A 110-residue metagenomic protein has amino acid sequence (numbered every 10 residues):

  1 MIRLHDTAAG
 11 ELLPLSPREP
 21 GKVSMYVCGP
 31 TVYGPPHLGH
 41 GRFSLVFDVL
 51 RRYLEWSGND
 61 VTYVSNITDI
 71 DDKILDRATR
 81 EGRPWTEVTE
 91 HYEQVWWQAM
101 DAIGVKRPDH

Functional and structural regions predicted by a protein language model:
M1-H110: N-terminal Rossmann-like or analogous alpha/beta NTP/dinucleotide-binding catalytic cores that position adenine
